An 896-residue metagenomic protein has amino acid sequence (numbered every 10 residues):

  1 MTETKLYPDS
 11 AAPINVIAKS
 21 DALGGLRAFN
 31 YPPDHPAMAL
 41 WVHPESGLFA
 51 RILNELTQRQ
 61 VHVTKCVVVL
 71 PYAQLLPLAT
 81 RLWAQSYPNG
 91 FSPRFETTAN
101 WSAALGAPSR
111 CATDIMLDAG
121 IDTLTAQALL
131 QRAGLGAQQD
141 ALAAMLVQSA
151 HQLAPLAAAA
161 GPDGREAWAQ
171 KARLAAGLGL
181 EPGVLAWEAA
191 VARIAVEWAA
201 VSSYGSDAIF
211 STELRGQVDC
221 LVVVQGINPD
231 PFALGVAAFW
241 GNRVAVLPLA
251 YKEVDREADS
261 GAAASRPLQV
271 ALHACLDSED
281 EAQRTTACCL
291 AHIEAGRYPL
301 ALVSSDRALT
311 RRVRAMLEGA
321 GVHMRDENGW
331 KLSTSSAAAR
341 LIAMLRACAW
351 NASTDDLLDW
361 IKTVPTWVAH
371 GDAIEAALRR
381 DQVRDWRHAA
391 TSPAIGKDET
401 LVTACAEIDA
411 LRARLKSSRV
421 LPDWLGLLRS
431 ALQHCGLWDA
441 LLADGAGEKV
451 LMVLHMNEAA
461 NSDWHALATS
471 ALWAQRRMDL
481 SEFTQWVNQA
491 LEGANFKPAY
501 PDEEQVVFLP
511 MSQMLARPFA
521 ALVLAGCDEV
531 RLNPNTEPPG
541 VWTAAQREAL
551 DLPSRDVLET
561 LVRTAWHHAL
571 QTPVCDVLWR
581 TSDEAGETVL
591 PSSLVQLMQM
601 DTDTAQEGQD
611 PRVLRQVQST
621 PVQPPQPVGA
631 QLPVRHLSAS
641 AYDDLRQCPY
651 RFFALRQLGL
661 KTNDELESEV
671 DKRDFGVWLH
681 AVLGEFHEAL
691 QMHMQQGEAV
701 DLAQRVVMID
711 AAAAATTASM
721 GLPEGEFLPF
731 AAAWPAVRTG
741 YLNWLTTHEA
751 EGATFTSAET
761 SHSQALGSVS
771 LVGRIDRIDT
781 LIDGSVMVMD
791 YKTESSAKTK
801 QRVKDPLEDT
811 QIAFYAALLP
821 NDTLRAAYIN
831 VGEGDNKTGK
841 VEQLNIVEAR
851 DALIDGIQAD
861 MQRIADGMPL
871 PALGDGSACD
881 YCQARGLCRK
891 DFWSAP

Functional and structural regions predicted by a protein language model:
M1-A39, V254-S260, S462, P896: Short, low-complexity, intrinsically disordered N-terminal peptides in bacterial proteins
T2-R27, L70-Q217, P231, I374-E399: Basic/charged alpha-beta structural segments of nucleotide/phosphate-handling enzymes
I14-V16, V246, G752-A753: Short glycine-aromatic motifs
Y31-S102, G106-D114, E257-D835, K840-P896: Anion-coordinating catalytic cores for phosphoryl-, nucleotidyl-, and glycosidic chemistry
L56, A126-A133, L156, A160 (+6 more regions): Alpha-helix C-terminal capping segments
D163-D259, H273-D277, E281, A520-A521 (+2 more regions): Conserved helicase NTPase motor core
